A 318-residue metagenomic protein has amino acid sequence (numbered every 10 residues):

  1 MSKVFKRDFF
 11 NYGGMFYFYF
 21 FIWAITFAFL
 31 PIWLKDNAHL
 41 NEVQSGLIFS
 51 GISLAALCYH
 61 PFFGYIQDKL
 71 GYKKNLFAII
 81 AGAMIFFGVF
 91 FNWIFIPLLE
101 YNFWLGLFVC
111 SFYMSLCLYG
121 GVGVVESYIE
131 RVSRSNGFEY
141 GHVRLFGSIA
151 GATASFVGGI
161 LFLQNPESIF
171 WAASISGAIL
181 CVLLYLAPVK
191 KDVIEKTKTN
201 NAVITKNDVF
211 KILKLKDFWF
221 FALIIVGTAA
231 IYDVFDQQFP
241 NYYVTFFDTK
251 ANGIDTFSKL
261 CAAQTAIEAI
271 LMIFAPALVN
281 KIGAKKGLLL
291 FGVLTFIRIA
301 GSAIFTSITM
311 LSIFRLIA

Functional and structural regions predicted by a protein language model:
M1-K6, A187-A222, D248-T249: Juxtamembrane intracellular "pre-TM" segments in multi-pass secondary transporters
S2-L57, D217-I225, A229-D248, T256-F257: Helix-loop boundary and gating motifs at the non-cytosolic
R7-F9, F91-C110, A303-R315: Helix-loop junctions at membrane interfaces in 12-TM secondary transporters
L40-G51, F138-V143, W171, F246-A266 (+1 more regions): Loop-to-transmembrane helix entry
C58-Y72, L161-F162, I270-A284: Helix-to-loop junctions at the C-terminal end of transmembrane segments in multipass secondary transporters
N75-F90, K286-G301: Structural signature of the two symmetry-related core transmembrane helices
F112-G147: Cytoplasmic helix-loop-helix junction between adjacent transmembrane helices in 12-TM secondary transporters
I169-L186: Symmetry-related core transmembrane helices of the 12-TM Major Facilitator Superfamily/SLC fold
